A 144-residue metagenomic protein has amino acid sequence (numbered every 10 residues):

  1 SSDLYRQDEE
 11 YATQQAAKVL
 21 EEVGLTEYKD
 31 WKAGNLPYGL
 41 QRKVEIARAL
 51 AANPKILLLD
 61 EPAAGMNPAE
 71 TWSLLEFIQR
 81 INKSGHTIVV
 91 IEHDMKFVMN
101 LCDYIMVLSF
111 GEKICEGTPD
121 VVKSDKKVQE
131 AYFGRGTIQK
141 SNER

Functional and structural regions predicted by a protein language model:
S2-R144: Glycine-rich phosphate-binding loops of nucleotide-dependent enzymes
